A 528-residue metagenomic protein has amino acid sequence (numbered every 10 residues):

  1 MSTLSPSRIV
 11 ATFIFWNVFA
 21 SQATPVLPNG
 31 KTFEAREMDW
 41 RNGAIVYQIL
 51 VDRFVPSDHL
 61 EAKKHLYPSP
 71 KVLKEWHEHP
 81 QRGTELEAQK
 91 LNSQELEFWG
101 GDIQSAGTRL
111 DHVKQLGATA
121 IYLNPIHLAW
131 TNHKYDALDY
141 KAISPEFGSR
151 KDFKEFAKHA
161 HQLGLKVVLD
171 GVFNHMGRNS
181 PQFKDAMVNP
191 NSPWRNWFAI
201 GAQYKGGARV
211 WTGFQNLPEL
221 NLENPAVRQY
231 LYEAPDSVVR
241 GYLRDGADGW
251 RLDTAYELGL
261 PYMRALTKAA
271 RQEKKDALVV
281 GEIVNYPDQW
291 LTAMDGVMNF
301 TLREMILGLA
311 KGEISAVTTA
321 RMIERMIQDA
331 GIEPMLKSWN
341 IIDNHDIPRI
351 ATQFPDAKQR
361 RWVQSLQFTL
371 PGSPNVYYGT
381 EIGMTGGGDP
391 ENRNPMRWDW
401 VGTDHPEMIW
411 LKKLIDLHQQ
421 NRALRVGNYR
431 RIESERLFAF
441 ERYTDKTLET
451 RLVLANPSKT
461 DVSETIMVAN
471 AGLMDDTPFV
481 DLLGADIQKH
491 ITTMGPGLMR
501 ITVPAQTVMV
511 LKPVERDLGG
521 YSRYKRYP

Functional and structural regions predicted by a protein language model:
S2, P6-I9, A20-L50, F54-P56 (+8 more regions): Carbohydrate-interacting/catalytic domains
M38-A44, V51-A120, I126-D245, L266 (+2 more regions): Substrate-binding/active-site clefts of carbohydrate-active enzymes
I45-Y47, I121-L123, V167-L169, W250 (+4 more regions): Hydrophobic faces of well-ordered beta-strands that scaffold small-molecule active sites in alpha/beta enzyme cores
I49, V113, L123, Y140 (+11 more regions): Conserved, mostly hydrophobic/aromatic
L50-R53, H127, S144, F173 (+7 more regions): Short, flexible loop/turn elements at secondary-structure junctions
E95, P348-T352: Surface-exposed cleft-lining segments at the edges of enzyme active sites
K154-K166, H175, S180-V188, S237-R240 (+8 more regions): Active-site-proximal helices and loops of the catalytic beta/alpha 8
